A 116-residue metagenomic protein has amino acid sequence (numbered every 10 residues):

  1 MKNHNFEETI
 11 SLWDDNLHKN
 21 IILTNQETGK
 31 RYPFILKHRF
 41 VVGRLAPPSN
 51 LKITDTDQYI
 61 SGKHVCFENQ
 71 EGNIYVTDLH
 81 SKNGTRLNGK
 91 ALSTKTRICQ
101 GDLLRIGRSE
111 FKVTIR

Functional and structural regions predicted by a protein language model:
M1-T56, E68: Intrinsically disordered, low-complexity acidic Ser/Thr-rich regulatory segments
Q26-G29, I106-E110: Glycine-centered tight beta-turn/hairpin loop motif at sheet-sheet or coil-to-beta transitions
I35-S109: Forkhead-associated
F111-R116: Short, Lys/Arg- and Gly-enriched loop/turn segments at beta-strand edges
